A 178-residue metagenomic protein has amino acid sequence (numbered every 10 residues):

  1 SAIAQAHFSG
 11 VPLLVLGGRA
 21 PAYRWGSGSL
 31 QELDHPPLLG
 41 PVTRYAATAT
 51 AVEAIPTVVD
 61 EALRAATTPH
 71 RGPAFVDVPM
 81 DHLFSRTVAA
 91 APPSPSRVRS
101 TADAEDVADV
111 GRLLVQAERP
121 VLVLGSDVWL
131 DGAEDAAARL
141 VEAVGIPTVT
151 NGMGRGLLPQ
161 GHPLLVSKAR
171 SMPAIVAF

Functional and structural regions predicted by a protein language model:
S1-F178: N-terminal alpha/beta PP-like core and its mobile active-site loop of ThDP/TPP-dependent enzymes
